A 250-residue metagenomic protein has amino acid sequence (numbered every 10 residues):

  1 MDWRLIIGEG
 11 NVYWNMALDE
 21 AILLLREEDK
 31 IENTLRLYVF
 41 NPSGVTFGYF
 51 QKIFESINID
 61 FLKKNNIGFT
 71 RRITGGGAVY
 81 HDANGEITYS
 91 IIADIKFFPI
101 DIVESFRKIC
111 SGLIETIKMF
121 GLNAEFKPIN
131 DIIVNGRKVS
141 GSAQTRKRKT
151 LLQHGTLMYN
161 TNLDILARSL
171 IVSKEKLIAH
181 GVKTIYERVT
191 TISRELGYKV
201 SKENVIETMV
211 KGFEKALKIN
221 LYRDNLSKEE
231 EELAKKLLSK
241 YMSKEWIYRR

Functional and structural regions predicted by a protein language model:
M1-D60, K64, R72, K176 (+1 more regions): Active-site loop/lid in soluble adenylation, ligation, and acyl-transfer enzymes
G8-G10, Y49-F50, A83, S142 (+1 more regions): Fold-independent oxyanion-binding glycine-rich loops and adjacent beta-strand/coil segments at enzyme active sites
I59, V79, E86-K215, K236-R250: Catalytic beta-strand/loop module used to bind and position nucleotide/cofactor moieties in cofactor-attachment
N66-I87: Glycine/serine-rich anion-binding loops at beta->alpha junctions that coordinate negatively charged ligand groups
